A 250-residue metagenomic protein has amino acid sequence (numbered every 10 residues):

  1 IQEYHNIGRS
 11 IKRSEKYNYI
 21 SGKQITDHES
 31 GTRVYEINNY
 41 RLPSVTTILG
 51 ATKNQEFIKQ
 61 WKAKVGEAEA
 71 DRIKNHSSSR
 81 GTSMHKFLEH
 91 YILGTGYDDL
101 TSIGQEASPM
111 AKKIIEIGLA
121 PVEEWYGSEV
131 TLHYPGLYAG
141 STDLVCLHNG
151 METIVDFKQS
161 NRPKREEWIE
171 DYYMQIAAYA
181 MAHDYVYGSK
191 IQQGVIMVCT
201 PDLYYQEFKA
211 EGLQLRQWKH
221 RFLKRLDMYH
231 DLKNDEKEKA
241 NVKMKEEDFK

Functional and structural regions predicted by a protein language model:
I1-A139, E246, K250: Metal-dependent nuclease catalytic cores that hydrolyze phosphodiester bonds in DNA/RNA, characterized by
G8, S21-K23, N39, T95 (+4 more regions): Generic alpha-helical secondary structure signal
H90-G94, A120, Y185, M228 (+1 more regions): A structural signal for alpha-helix termini and helix-coil/disorder junctions
L100, G104, E207-A210, E238 (+1 more regions): Generic preference for flexible, low-structure residues
Y126-L232: Mg2+/Mn2+-dependent nuclease catalytic core
R221-K250: Charged phosphate-binding loop/patch that engages nucleotide di/tri-phosphates or the phosphate backbone of nucleic
